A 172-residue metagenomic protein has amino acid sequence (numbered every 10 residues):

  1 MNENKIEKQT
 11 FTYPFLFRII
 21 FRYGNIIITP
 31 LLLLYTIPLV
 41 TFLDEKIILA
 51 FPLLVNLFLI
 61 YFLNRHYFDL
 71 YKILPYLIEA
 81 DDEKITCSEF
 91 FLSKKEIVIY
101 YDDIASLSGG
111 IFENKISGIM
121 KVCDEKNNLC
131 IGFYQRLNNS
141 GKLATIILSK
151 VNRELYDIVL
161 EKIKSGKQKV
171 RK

Functional and structural regions predicted by a protein language model:
M1-D44, K169-K172: N-terminal membrane-targeting/pre-transmembrane regions
E3, S106-S108, E154-V159: Short secondary-structure junctions
R18, I26, L53, I97 (+1 more regions): Flexible, glycine- and charge-enriched loops at secondary-structure boundaries
L39-I47, F51-L54, K162: Long, solvent-exposed, polar/charged low-complexity segments
L49-H66: Canonical hydrophobic alpha-helical transmembrane segment
F62-V98: Conserved beta-hairpin
T86-L143, K169-V170: Non-transmembrane, membrane-adjacent beta-strand/coil modules in membrane-associated proteins and peripheral
L148-K172: Cytosol-/stroma-facing membrane-proximal "stalk/adaptor" domains immediately downstream of transmembrane anchors
